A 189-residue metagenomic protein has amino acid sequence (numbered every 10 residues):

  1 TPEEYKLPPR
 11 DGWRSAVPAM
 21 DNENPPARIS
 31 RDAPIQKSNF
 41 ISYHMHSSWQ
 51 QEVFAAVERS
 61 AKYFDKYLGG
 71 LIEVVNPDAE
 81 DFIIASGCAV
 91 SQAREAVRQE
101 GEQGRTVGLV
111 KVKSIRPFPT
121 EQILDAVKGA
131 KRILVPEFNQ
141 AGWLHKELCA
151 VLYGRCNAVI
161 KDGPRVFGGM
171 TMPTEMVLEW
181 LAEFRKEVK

Functional and structural regions predicted by a protein language model:
T1-E73: Conformationally flexible catalytic loops at phosphate/diphosphate-handling active centers
T1-P26, L124, G129-K131, P136-H145 (+1 more regions): Terminal amphipathic helices with adjacent charged low-complexity linkers/tails
E4-K6, Q92, F118-P119, G142-H145 (+1 more regions): Short active-site-adjacent structural elements
V57-F64, L68, V97-G101, V127-K131 (+5 more regions): Structural signal for hydrophobic packing residues in well-ordered secondary-structure cores of soluble enzyme domains
G70-V110, R116-I123: Redox- and metal-dependent alpha/beta enzyme cores, enriched for Fe-S-associated oxidoreductases and cofactor-handling
E80-F82, V107-G108, R132-I133, A158-K161: Structural motif
V110-P117, G163-G169: Short beta->alpha junction loops
I133-K189: Peripheral docking tails and interdomain loops at the edges of cofactor- or intermediate-handling domains
